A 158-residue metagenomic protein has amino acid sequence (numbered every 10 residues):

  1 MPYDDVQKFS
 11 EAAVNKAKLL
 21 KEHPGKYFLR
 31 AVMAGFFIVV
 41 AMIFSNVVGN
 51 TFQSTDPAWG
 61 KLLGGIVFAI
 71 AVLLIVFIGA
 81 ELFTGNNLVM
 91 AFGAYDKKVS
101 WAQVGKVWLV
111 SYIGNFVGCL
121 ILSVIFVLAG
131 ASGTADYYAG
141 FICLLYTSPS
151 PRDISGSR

Functional and structural regions predicted by a protein language model:
M1-S10: Short, charged cytosolic
S10-Y27, K98-V99: Cytosolic juxtamembrane amphipathic/interface segments immediately preceding and feeding into a transmembrane helix
L29-S45: The first (N-terminal) embedded transmembrane alpha-helix
V39, L73, F77-L128: A structural feature that tracks compact, well-ordered secondary-structure segments with a strong bias toward
F52-L63: Interfacial loop-to-helix junctions that mark the boundaries of transmembrane helices in multi-pass membrane
L63-A71: Alpha-helical transmembrane segments
S132-S148: Membrane-interface interhelical connector segments
Y146-S157: Single conserved hydrophobic/aromatic residue that forms the stacking wall/gate of nucleotide- or nucleobase-binding
